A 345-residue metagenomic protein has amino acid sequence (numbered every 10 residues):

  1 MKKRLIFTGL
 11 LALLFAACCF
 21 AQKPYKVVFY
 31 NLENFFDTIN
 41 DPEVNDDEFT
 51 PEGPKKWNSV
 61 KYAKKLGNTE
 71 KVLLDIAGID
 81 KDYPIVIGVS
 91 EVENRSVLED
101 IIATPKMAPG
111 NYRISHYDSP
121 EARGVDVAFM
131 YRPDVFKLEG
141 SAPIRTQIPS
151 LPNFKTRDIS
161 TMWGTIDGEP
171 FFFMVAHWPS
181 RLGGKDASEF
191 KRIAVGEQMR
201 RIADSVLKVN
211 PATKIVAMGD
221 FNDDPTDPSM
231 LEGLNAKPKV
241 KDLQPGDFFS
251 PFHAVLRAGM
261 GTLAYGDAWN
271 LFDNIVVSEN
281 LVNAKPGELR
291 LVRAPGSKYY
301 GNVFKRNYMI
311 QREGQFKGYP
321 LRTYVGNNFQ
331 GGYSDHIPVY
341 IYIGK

Functional and structural regions predicted by a protein language model:
M1-K23: Bacterial Sec-dependent N-terminal signal peptides
C19-P105, S115-V127, Y299-N302, R306-K317 (+2 more regions): N-terminal, active-site-proximal structural segment of metallo-dependent hydrolase catalytic domains
K26-F29, I85-S90, R113-H116, V127-Y131 (+8 more regions): Structural recognition of the beta-strand scaffold that forms the well-ordered cores of secreted hydrolase catalytic
P51-Y62, Y83-V89, H116-Y117, I148-S150 (+4 more regions): Second-shell loop/turn segments in exported
L74-G78, N94-M107, V135, R200-P211 (+4 more regions): Sec-exported extracytoplasmic/periplasmic mature domains
V92-W178: Structured beta-strand-rich core segments of catalytic domains in phosphoester-bond hydrolases
H116, S160-V255: Extracytoplasmic, non-cytosolic globular domains
S205-I215, D223-K345: Metal-dependent phosphoester-hydrolase catalytic domains
